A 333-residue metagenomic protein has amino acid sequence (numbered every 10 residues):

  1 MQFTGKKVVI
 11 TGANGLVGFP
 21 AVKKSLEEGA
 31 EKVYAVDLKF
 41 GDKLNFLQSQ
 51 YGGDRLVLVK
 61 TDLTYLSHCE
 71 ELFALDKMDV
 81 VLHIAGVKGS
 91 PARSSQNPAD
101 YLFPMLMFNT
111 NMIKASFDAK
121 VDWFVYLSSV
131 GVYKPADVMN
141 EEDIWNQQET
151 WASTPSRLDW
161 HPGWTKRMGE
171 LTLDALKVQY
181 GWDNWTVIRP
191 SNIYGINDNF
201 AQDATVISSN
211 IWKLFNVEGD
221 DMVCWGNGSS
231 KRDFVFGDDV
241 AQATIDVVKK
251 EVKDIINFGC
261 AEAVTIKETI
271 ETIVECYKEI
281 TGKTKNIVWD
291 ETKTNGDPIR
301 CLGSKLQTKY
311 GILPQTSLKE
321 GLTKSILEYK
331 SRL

Functional and structural regions predicted by a protein language model:
V8-E28: N-terminal Rossmann NAD(P)H-binding glycine-rich loop of SDR-like oxidoreductase domains
A30-D42: Conserved glycine-rich Rossmann-like NAD(P)H-binding loop of the short-chain dehydrogenase/reductase
Y51-Y65: Rossmann-fold cofactor-recognition segment
L63-P104, D118, P135: NAD(P)H-binding glycine-rich loop region in Rossmannoid oxidoreductase-like domains and their noncatalytic homologs
M105, P162, K166: Active-site YXXXK catalytic motif of short-chain dehydrogenase/reductase
T110-H161, T186: Conserved Rossmann-fold NAD(P)-dependent oxidoreductase catalytic core, especially the SDR/UDP-sugar
D137-W145, L171-V248, A263, I270-C276: NAD(P)-dependent short-chain dehydrogenase/reductase
N216-L333: C-terminal substrate-binding subdomain of Rossmann-fold SDR/epimerase-dehydratase oxidoreductases
